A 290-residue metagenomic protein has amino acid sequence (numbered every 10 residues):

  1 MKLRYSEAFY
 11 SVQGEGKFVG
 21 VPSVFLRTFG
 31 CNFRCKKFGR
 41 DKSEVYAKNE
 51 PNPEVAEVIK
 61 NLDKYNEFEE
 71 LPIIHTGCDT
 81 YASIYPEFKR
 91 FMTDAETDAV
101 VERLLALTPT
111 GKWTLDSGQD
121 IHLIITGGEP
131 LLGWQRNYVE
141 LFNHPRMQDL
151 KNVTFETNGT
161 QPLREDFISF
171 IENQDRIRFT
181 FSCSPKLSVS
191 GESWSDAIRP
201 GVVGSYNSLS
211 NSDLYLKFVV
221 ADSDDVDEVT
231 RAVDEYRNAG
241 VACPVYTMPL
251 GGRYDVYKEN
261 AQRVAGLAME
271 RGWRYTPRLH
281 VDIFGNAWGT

Functional and structural regions predicted by a protein language model:
M1-A56: N-terminal cysteine/histidine-rich coordination modules
L3, K37-I177: Conserved Radical SAM active-site core
Y10-Q13, V19, D79, L132 (+2 more regions): Generic, ordered loop/turn and secondary-structure boundary motif
L105, G111-I121, P130-T290: Conserved AdoMet/S-adenosylmethionine-binding subsite of the radical SAM
